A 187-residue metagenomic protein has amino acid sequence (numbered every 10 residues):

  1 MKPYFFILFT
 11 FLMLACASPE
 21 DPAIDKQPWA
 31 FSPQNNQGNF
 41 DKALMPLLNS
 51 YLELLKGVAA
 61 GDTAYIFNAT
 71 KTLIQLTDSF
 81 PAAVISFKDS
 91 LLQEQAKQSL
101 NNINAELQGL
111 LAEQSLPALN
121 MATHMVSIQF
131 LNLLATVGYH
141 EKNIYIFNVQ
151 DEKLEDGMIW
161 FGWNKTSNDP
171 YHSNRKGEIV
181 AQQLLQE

Functional and structural regions predicted by a protein language model:
M1-F5: Positively charged n-region of N-terminal signal peptides that target proteins for export
L12-A15: C-terminal motif of bacterial Sec signal peptides marking the signal peptidase cleavage site
A17-E20: Bacterial signal peptide processing site
P22-D25: Histidine-/acidic- and/or cysteine-rich, low-complexity loops and terminal segments associated with membrane
W29-E187: Mature extracytoplasmic or organellar-lumen-exposed domains after removal of signal/transit peptides
